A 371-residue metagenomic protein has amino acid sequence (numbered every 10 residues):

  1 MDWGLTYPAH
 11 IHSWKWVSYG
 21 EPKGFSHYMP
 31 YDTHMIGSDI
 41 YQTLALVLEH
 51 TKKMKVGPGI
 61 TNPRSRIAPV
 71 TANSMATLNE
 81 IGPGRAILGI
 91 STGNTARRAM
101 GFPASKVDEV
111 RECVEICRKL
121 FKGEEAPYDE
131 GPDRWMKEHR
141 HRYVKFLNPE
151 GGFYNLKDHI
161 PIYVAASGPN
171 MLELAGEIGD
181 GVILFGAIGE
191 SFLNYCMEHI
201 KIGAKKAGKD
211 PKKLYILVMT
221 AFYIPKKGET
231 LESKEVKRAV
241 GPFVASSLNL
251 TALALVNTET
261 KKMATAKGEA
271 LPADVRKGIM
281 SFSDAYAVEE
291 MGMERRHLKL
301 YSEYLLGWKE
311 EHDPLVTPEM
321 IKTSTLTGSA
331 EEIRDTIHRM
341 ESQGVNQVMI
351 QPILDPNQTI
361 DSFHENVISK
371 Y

Functional and structural regions predicted by a protein language model:
M1-G59, I160, I353: N-terminal beta1-alpha1-beta2 module of alpha/beta enzyme domains
M1-I11, T61-P69, L156-S167, F222-P225 (+1 more regions): Active-site mouth loops of central-metabolism enzymes
W3-Y7, Y28-P30, V56-G59, A86-I90 (+4 more regions): Hydrophobic faces of well-ordered beta-strands that scaffold small-molecule active sites in alpha/beta enzyme cores
Y7-H12, D32-D39, P63-P69, G189-L193 (+3 more regions): Acidic-and-aromatic substrate-binding clefts and catalytic sites of carbohydrate-active enzymes
G20-P22, L44-K55, M75-A86, G176 (+2 more regions): Acidic (Asp/Glu)-rich catalytic clusters
Y41-T61, S65, C113-I116, L120 (+1 more regions): Alpha-helix-loop-beta-strand connector modules within alpha/beta enzyme cores
V47, L78, C117, A175 (+4 more regions): Conserved, mostly hydrophobic/aromatic
D108-G152, L193-R339: An alpha-helical appendage that flanks or caps ligand/catalytic pockets
